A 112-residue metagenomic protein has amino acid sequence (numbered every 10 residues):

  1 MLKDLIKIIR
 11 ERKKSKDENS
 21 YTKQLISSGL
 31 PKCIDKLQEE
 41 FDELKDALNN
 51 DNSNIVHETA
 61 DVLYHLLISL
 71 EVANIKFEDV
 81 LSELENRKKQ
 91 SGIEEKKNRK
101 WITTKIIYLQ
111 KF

Functional and structural regions predicted by a protein language model:
M1-T59, L63-F112: Flexible "arm" and connector segments at domain edges
